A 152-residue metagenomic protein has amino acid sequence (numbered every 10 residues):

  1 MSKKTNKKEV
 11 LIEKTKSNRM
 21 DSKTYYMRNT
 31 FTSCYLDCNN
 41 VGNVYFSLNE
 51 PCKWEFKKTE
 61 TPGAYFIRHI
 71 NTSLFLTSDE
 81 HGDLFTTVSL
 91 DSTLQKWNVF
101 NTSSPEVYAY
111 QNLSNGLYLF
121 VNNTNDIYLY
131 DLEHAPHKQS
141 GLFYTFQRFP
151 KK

Functional and structural regions predicted by a protein language model:
S2-K152: Lectin-like carbohydrate-binding module/patch detector with strong preference for beta-trefoil
